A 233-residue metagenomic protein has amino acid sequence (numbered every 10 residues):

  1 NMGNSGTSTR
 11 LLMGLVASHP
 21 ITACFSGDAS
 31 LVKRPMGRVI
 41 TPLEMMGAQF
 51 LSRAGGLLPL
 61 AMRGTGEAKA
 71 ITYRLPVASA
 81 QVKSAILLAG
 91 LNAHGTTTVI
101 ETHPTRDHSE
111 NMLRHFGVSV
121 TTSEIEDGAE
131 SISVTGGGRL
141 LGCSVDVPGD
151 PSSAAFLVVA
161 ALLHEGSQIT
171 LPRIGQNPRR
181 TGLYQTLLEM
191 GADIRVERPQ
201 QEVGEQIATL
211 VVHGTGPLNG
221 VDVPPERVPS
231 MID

Functional and structural regions predicted by a protein language model:
N1-D233: Structural preference for solvent-exposed beta-strand-turn elements and adjacent flexible terminal/loop segments within
